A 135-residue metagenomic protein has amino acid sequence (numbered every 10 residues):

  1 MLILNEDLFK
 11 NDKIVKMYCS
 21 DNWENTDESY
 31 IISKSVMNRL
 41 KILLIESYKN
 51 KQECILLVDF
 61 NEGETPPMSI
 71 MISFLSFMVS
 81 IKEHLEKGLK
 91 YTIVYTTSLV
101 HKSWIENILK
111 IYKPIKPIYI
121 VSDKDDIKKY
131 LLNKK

Functional and structural regions predicted by a protein language model:
M1-K135: Amphipathic, Lys/Arg-enriched alpha-helical "gate/interface" segment within cytosolic domains that mediates
